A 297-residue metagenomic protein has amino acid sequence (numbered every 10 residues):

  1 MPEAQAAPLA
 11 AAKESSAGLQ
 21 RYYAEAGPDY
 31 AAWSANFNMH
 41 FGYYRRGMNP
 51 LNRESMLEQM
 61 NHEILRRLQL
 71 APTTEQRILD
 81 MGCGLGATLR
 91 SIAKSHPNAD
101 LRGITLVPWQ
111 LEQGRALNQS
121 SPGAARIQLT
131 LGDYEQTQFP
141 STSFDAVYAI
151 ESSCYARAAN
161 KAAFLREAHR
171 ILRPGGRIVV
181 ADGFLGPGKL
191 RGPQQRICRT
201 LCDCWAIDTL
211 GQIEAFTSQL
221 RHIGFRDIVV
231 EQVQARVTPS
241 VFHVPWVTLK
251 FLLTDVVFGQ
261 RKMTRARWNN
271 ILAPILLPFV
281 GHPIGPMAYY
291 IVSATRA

Functional and structural regions predicted by a protein language model:
M1-A32: N-terminal auxiliary segments of SAM/dcSAM-dependent transferases
F41-Y43, L51-T74: Conserved alpha-helix/loop element of class I SAM-dependent methyltransferases that forms part of the SAM/SAH-binding
R77-L79, A87-Q136: Class I SAM-dependent methyltransferase SAM/SAH-binding core
E135-V147: A short acidic, Gly/Pro-enriched loop at the edge of an enzyme's catalytic core that lines a small-molecule cofactor
A162-R177: A short glycine-rich, Lys/Arg-flanked "PGG" loop and its adjoining helix->strand segment in the class I
F184-I207: Short, glycine-/aromatic-enriched active-site segment of Class I SAM-dependent methyltransferases
D208-G224: Short alpha-helix
V229-A297: Conserved Class I S-adenosyl-L-methionine
